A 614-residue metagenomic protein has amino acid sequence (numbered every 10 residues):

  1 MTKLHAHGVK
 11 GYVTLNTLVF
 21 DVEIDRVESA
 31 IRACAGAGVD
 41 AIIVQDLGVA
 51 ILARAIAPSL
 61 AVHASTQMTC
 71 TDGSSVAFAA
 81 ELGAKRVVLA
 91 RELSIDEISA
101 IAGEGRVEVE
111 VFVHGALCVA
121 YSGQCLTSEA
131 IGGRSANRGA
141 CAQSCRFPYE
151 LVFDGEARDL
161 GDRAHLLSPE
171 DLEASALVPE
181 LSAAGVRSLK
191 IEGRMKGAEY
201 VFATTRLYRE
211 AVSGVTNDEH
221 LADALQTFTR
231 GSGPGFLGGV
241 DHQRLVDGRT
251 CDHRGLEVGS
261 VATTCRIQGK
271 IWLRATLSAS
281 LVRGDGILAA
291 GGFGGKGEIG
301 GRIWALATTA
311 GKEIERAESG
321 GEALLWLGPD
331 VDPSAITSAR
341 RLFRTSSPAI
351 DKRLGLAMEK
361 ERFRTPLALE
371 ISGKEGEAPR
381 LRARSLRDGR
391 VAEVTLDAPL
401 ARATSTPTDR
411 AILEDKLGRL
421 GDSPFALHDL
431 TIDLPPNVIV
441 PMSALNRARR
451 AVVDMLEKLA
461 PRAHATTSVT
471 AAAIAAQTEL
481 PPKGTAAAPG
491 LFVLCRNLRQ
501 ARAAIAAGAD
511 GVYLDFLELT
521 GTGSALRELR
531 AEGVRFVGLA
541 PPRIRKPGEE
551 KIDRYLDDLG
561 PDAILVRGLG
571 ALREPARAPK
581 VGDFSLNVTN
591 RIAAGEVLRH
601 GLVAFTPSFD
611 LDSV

Functional and structural regions predicted by a protein language model:
M1-T14, D21-A35, V44, L60-A61 (+2 more regions): Surface-exposed amphipathic alpha-helical tracts and adjacent flexible/coil segments at the periphery of soluble enzymes
T17, S59-G73: Gly/Gly-Pro- and Ser/Thr-rich, intrinsically disordered tail segments characteristic of DNA damage-repair and tolerance
L18-F20, V49-A50, T69, I544-R545: A short acidic, glycine/proline-enriched capping/turn motif at secondary-structure boundaries, especially helix N-cap
A50-A55, L572-A576: Short active-site loop/helix that positions an aromatic residue
